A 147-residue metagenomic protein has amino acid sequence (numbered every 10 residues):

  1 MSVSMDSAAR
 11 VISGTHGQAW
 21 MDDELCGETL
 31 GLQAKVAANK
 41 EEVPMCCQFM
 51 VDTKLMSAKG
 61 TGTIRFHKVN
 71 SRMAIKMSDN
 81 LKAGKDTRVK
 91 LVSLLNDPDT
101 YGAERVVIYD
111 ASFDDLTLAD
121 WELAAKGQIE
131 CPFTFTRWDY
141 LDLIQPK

Functional and structural regions predicted by a protein language model:
S2-K76, A103-E130, D139-Y140: Solvent-exposed edge beta-strands and adjacent loop segments that serve as assembly or binding interfaces
K76-V107: Short, acidic/charged, Gly/Pro-enriched secondary-structure junctions
D142-K147: Short acidic DE-rich linear segments
